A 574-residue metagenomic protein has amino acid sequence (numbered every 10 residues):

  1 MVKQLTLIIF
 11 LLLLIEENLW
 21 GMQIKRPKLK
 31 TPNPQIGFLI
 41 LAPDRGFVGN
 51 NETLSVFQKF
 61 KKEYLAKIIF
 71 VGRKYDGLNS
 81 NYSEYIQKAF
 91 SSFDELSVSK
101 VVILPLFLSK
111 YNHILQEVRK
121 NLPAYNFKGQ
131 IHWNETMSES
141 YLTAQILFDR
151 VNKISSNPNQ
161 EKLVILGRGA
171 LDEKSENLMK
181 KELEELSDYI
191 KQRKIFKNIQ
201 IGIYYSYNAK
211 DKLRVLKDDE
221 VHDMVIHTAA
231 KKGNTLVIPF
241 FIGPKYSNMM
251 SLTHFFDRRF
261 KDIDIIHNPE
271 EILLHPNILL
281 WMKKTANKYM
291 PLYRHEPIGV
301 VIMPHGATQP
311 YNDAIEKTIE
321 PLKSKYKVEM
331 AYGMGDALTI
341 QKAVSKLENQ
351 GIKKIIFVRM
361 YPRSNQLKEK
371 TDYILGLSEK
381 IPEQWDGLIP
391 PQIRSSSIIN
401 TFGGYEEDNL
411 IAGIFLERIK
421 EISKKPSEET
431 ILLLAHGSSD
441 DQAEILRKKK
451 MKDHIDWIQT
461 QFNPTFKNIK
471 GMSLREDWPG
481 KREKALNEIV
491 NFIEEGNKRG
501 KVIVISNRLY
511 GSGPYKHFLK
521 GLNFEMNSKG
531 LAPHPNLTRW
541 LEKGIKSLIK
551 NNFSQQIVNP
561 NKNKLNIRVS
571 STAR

Functional and structural regions predicted by a protein language model:
M1-Q23: Classical Sec-dependent N-terminal signal peptides that target proteins to the secretory pathway
M22-R574: Active-site-proximal alpha-helix that buttresses catalytic centers in soluble enzyme cores
